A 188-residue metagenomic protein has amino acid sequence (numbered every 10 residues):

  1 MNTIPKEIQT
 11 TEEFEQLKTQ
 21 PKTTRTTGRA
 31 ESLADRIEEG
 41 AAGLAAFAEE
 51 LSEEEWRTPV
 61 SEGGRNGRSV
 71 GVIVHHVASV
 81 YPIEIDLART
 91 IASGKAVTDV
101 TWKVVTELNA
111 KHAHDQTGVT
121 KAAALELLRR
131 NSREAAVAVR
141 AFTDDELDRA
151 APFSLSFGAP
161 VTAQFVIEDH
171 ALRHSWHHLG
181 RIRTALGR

Functional and structural regions predicted by a protein language model:
N2-F14, R57-E107, A150-R188: Short, contiguous alpha-helical
N2-G43: Extreme N-terminal tail/first-helix region
K18-R25, L108-T117, F157: A short small-residue
G28-D35, E39, V60-E62, G94-A96 (+3 more regions): Solvent-exposed interaction patches of small proteins and small membrane subunits
L33-R36, G40, L44, V80 (+4 more regions): Alpha-helical packing segments of well-folded alpha/beta enzyme cores
R36, F47, I91, L127 (+4 more regions): Residues that form generic nucleotide/phosphate-binding pockets
A46-E53, P82-R89, R133-L147, G180-G187: Charged/polar positions within long, soluble alpha-helices
L108-R149: Acidic/histidine-rich alpha-helical segments that form the ligand environment of transition-metal centers
